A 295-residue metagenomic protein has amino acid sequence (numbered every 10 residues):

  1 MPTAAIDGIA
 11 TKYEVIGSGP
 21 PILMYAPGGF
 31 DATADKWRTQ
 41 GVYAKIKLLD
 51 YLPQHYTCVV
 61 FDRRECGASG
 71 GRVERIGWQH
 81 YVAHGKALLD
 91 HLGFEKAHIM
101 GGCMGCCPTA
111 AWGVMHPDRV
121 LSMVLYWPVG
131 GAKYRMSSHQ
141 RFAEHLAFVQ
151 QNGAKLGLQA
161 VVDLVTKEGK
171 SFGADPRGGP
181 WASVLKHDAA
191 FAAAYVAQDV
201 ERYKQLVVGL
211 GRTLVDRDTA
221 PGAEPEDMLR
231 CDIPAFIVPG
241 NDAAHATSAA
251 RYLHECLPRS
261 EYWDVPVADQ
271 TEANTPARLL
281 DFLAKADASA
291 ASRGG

Functional and structural regions predicted by a protein language model:
I6-G70: Conserved HGGG/HGGXW glycine-rich cap/lid loop of the alpha/beta-hydrolase fold
Q79-A97: Conserved acidic catalytic loop of the alpha/beta-hydrolase fold
G101-G105, T109: Gly/Ala-rich beta-loop-alpha elbow adjacent to hydrolase catalytic centers
V114-M115, V120-N152: Flexible "cap/lid" loop of the alpha/beta hydrolase fold
P180-A223: Hydrophobic, aromatic-rich cap/lid helix
R230-C231, I237-P239: Short beta-strand/loop motif that positions the catalytic acidic residue of the alpha/beta-hydrolase fold
A243-A249: Conserved alpha/beta-hydrolase "acid-adjacent" motif
E255-G295: Catalytic active-site module of serine/aspartate enzymes centered on a nucleophile-bearing elbow/loop
